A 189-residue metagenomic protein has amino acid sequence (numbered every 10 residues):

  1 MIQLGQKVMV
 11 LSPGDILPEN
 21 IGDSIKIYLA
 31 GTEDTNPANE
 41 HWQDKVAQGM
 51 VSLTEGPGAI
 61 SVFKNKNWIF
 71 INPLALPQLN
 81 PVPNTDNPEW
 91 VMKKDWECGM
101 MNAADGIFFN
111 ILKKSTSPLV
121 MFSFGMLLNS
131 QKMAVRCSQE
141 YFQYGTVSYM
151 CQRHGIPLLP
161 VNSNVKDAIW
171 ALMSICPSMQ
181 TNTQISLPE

Functional and structural regions predicted by a protein language model:
M1-E189: Conserved catalytic or regulatory cores that recognize and/or transform ribose-phosphate-containing ligands
